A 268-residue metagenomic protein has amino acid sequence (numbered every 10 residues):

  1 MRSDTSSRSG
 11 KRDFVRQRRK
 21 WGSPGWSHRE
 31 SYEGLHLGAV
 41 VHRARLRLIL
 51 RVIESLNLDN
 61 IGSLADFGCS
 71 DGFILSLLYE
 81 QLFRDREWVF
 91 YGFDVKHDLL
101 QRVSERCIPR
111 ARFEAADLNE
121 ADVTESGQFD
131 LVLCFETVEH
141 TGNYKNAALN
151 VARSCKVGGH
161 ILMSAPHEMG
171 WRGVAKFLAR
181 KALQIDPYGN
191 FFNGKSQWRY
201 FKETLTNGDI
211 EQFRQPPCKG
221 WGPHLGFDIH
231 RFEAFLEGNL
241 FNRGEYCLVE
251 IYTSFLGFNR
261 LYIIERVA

Functional and structural regions predicted by a protein language model:
M1, E54, R180-K181: Residue-level marker of positions within ordered structural domains that often coincide with functionally constrained
M1-R12: N-terminal auxiliary segments of SAM/dcSAM-dependent transferases
R2, S27-Y32, L46, C69 (+1 more regions): Catalytic domains that recognize anionic headgroups
S7, Y32, L50, L99 (+2 more regions): Residue-level detector of functional hotspots within protein domains
G10-R43, N119, G142-K156, H160-V267: S-adenosyl-L-methionine-dependent methyltransferase catalytic module, highlighting the catalytic core
H42-V52: A short, well-structured juxtamembrane/interface segment
L50-G173, L261-R266: Conserved SAM-binding loop
